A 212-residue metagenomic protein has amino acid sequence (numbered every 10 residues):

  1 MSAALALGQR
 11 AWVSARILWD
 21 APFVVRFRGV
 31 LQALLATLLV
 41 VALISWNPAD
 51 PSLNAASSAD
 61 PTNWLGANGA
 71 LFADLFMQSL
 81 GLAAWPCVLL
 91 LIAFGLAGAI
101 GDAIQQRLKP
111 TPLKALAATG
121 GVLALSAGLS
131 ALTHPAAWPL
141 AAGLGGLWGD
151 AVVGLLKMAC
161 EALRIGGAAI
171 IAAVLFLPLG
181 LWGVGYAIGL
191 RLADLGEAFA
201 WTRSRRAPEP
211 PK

Functional and structural regions predicted by a protein language model:
M1-P211: Alpha-helical transmembrane segments used as membrane anchors
